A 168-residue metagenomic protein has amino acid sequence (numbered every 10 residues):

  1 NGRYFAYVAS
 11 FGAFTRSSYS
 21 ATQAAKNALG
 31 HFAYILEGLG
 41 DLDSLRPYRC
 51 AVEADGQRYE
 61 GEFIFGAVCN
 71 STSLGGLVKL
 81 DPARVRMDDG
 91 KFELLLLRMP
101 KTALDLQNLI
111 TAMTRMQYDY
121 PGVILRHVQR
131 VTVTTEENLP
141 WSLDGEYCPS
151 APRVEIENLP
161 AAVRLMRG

Functional and structural regions predicted by a protein language model:
N1-F65: Catalytic core of DAGKc-family lipid kinases
F5-A6, G66, L94, V131: Well-ordered beta-strand positions enriched in small/hydrophobic/aromatic, beta-favoring residues
V8, S20, C69, L95-L97 (+1 more regions): Short beta-strand-to-turn element immediately C-terminal to the catalytic PLP-Schiff-base lysine in fold type I
S10, D55, I64, V68-S73 (+1 more regions): Histidine- and/or cysteine-centered catalytic micro-motif in compact active-site loops
S10-F14, A67-A83, Y147: Glycine-rich phosphate/pyrophosphate-binding beta-alpha loops
A25-F32, S73-L104: Gly/Ser/Thr-rich active-site loops/lids in small-molecule metabolic enzymes that frequently grip phosphoryl groups
I35-L39, Y48-D55, G76-P82, M116-D119 (+1 more regions): Glycine-rich, charged/polar anion/phosphate-binding loops that engage phosphate groups from diverse ligands
A54-D55, E60, R86-D89, L96-G168: ATP/nucleoside-binding phosphotransfer catalytic cores, i.e., glycine-rich phosphate-binding loops
